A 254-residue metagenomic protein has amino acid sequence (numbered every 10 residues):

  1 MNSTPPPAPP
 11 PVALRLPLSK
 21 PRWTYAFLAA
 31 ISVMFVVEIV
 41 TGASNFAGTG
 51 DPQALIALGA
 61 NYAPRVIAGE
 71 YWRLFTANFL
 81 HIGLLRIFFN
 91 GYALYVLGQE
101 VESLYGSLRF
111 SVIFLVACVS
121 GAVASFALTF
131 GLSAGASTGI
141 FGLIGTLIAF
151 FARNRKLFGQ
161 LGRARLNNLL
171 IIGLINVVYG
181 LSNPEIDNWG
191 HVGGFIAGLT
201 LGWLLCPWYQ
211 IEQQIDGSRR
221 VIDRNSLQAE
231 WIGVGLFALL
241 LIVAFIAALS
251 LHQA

Functional and structural regions predicted by a protein language model:
M1-S19, V177-A254: C-terminal transmembrane module of polytopic alpha-helical membrane proteins
K20-F27, R73-L74, F110, A164 (+2 more regions): Residue-level signature of transmembrane alpha-helical entry/exit and packing/kink sites in multi-pass membrane
W23-A136, P184-I186: N-terminal TM1-TM2 helical hairpin plus the immediately adjacent luminal interfacial "cap"
S32, F75, L115-V119, G139 (+5 more regions): Residue-level signature of the transmembrane alpha-helical core of multi-pass small-molecule transporters
V33, V37, S120, A124 (+6 more regions): Alpha-helical membrane-inserting segments
I87-L94, S133-T146, I186-C206: Alpha-helical transmembrane segments that form the membrane-embedded catalytic/substrate-binding core of multi-pass
S103-S107, F150-L166, C206-R219: Alpha-helical transmembrane bundle and helix-membrane interface signal in multi-pass integral membrane proteins
L108-V116, A136-F141, Q160-L169: Cytoplasmic-side transmembrane-helix entry/capping segments in multi-pass membrane proteins
